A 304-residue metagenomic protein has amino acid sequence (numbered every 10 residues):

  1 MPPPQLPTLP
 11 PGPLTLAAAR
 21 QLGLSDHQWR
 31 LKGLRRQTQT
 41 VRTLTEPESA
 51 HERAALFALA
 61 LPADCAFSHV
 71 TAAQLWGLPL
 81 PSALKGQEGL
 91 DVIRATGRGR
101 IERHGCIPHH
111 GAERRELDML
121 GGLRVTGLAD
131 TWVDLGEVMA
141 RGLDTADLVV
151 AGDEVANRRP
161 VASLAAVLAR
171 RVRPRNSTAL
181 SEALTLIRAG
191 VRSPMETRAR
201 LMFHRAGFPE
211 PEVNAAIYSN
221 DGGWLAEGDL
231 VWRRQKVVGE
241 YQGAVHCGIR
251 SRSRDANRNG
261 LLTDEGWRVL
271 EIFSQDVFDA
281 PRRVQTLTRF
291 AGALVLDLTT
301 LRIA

Functional and structural regions predicted by a protein language model:
M1-N176, L296-A304: Short gly/ser-rich loop at a beta-strand->alpha-helix junction or flexible surface loop bordering the NTP-binding
A18, V155-A304: Surface segments flanking catalytic/ligand-binding clefts of nucleic-acid enzymes
